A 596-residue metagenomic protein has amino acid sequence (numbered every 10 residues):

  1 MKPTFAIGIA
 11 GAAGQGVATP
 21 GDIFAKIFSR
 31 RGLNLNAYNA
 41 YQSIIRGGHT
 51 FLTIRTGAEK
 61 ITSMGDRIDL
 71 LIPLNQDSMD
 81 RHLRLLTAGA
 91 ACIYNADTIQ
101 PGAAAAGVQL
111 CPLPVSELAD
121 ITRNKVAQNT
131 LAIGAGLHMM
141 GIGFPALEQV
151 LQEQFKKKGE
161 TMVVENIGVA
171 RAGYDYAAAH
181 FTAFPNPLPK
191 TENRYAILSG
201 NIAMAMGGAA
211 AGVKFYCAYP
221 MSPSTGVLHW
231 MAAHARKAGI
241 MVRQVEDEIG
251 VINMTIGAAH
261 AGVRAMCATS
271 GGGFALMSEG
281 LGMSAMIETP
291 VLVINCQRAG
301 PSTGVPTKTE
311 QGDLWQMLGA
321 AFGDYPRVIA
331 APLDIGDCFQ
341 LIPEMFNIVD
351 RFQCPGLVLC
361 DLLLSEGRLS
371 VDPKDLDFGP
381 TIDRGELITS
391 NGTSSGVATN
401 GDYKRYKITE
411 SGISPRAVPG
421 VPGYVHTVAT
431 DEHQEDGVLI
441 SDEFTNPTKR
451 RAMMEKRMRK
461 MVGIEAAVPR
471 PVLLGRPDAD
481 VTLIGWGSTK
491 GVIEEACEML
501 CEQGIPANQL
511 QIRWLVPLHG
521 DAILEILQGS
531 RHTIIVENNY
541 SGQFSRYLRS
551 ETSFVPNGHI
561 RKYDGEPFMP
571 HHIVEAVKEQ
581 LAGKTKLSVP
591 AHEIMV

Functional and structural regions predicted by a protein language model:
M1-A211, F215-C217: Active-site cofactor/cluster-binding pocket
K2-L83, F215, S222-L318, V328-V349 (+1 more regions): Thiamine diphosphate
T4, F155, A179-N193, G208-V213 (+5 more regions): Gly-rich Lys/Arg/Thr-decorated short loops/hinges at beta-loop-alpha junctions or inter-strand turns that position
G14-V17, H138-M140, P220-T225, I249 (+7 more regions): Gly/Ser/Thr-rich loops at beta-strand to alpha-helix junctions that form or flank small-molecule/cofactor-binding
F24, F28, G32, A135 (+25 more regions): Structural signal for hydrophobic packing residues in well-ordered secondary-structure cores of soluble enzyme domains
P73, I93-N95, P114, T269 (+5 more regions): Short beta-strand segments
L86-C92, G107-V108, I240, V263 (+2 more regions): A short helix->loop->beta-strand "cap" motif at the edges of active sites that frequently abuts
I197-N201, A209, F346-V596: Flexible, low-complexity linker and terminal segments
